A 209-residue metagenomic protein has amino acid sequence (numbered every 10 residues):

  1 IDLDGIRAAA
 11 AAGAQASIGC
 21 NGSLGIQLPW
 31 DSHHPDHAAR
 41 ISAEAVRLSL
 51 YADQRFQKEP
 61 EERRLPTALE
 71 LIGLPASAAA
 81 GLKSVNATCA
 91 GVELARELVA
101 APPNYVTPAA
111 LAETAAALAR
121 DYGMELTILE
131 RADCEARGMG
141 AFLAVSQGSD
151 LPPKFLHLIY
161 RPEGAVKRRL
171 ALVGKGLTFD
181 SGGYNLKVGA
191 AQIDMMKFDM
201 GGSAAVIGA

Functional and structural regions predicted by a protein language model:
I1-G176: Short amphipathic alpha-helical segment within the helicase RecA-like ATPase core that mediates nucleic-acid
A115, L170, L186-A209: Alpha-helical metal-binding/catalytic segments enriched in His/Glu/Asp
